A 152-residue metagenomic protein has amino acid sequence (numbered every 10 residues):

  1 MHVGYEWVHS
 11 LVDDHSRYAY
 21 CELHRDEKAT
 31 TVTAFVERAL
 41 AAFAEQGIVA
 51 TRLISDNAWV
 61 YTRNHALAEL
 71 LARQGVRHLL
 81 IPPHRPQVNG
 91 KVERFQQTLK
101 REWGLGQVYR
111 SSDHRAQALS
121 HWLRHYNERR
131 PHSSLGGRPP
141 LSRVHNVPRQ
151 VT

Functional and structural regions predicted by a protein language model:
M1-S10, Y18, A34, T152: Mobile-element integrase/transposase regions, centering on the N-terminal DNA-binding/Zn-coordinating module
G4-Y5, E22-Q46: Active-site beta-loop-alpha junctions of metal-dependent nucleic acid enzymes, especially the RNase H-like/DDE
V8, A50-T51: The start of beta-strands in P-loop NTPase/AAA+ ATPase cores
R17, L53-S55: Buried hydrophobic side chains on well-structured beta-strands
Y18-E22, L79-I81, L105: Short small-residue beta-strand/loop micro-motif enriched in glycine and branched aliphatics
V49, R77: Residue-level detector of anion-binding/catalytic polar loops
S55-W59, N64-L71, H78-R101, D113-S120 (+1 more regions): RNase H-like two-metal-ion nuclease catalytic core shared by retroviral integrases and related mobile-element nucleases
Q74-V76, Q97-T152: C-terminal domain-tail junction helix/linker
